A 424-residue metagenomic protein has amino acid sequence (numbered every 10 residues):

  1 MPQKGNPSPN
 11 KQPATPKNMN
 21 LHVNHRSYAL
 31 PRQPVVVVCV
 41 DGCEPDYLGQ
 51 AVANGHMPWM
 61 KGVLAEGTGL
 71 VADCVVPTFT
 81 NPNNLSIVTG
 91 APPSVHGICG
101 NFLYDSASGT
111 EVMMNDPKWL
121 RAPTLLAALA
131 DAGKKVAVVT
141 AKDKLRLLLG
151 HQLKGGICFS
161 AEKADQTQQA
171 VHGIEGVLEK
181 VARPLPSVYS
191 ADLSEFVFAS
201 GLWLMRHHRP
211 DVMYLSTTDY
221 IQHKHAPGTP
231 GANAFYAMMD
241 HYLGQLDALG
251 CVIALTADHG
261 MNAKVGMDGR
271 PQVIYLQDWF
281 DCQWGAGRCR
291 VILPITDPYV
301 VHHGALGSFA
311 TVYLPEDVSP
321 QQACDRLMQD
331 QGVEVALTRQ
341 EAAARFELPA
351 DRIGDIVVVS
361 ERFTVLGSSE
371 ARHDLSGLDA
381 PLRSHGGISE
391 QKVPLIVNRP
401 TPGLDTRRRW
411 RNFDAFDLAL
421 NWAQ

Functional and structural regions predicted by a protein language model:
K11, P16-N18, V88-A226, A232 (+6 more regions): His/Asp/Glu-rich, glycine-adjacent segments that coordinate divalent cations and/or stabilize oxyanion chemistry on
A14-T68: Active-site-proximal N-terminal segment of extracellular/periplasmic enzymes that hydrolyze or transfer
R32-G49, V63, I87, L129 (+9 more regions): Beta-strand elements within well-structured catalytic alpha/beta cores of enzymes that handle phosphate/sulfate esters
Q33, V40, T78-F79, F102-D116 (+6 more regions): Secreted, luminal/periplasmic, and some membrane-associated catalytic domains that remodel anionic oxygen-ester
G42-D46, A65-V71, F79-N83, N101-M114 (+1 more regions): Glycine-/proline-rich flexible loop or hinge segments
G42-P45, P77-T78, P93, K142-R146 (+4 more regions): Short, solvent-exposed loop/turn segments at secondary-structure junctions
G49-G90, A137: Short, structured active-site-proximal loop/turn typified by the sulfatase FGly-forming signature C/S-X-P-X-R
S360-N421: Low-complexity, glycine/alanine/valine/leucine- and proline-rich hydrophobic stretches
